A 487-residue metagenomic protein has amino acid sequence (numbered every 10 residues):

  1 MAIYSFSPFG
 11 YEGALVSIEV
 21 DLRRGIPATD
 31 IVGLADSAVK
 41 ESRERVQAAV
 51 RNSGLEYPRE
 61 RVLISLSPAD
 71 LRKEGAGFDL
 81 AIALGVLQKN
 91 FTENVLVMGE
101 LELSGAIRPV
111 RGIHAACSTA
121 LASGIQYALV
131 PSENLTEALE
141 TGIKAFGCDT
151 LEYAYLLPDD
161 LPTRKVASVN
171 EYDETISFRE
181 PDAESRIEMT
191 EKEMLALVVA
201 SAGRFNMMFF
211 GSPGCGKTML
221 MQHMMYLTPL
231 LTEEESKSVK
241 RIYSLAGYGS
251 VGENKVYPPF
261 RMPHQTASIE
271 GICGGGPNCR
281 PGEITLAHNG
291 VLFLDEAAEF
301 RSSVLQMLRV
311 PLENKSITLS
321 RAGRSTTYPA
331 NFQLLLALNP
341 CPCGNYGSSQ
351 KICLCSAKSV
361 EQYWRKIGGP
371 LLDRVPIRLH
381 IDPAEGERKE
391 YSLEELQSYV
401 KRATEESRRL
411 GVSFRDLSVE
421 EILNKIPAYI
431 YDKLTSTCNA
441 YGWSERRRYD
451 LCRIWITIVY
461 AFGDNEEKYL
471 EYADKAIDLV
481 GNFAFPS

Functional and structural regions predicted by a protein language model:
M1-M207, C215, M219, G463-S487: Peripheral, non-AAA+ core regions of ATP-driven protein-machinery
A38-R43, P58, S65-G75, C279 (+1 more regions): Basic, amphipathic alpha-helical bundle interface domains used for macromolecular binding and assembly
M98, F293-F300: Hydrophobic residues in beta-strands of the RecA-like P-loop NTPase core, especially within AAA+ ATPase
V198-A200, E253-N254, P259, E270-L292 (+1 more regions): Conserved alpha-helical scaffold flanking the Walker A/P-loop in AAA+ ATPase domains
M207-G249, N314: Walker A/P-loop
G211, G274, E296: The Walker A (P-loop) glycine that initiates the GxxxxGKT/S ATP-binding motif of P-loop NTPases
L231, A246-A267: Conserved P-loop NTPase mechanochemical-coupling segment
N289, D295-A297, M307: Walker B catalytic acidic pair
